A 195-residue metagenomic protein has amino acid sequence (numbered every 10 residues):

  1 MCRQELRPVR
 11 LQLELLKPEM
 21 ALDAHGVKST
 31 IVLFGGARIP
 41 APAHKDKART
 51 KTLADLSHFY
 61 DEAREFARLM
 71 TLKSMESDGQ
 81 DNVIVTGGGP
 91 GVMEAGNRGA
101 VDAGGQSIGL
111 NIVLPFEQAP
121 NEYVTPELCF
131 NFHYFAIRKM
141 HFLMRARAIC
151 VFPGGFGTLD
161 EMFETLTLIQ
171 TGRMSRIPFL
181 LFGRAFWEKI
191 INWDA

Functional and structural regions predicted by a protein language model:
C2-L110: Glycine-rich beta-alpha loop segments
E5, H25, K73-S77, P126 (+5 more regions): Nucleotide-activated sugar donor-binding and catalytic core shared by glycosyltransferases and related lipid-linked
K17-M20, E94, A136-R138, L166-L168: A generic local structural motif
E62-F66, I137-H141, E161-E164: Well-ordered alpha-helical segments embedded in enzymatic catalytic cores
V85-T86, P90-F152, F156-G157: Phosphate/pyrophosphate-binding betaalpha-module
E94-A100, D160-G172: Short Gly/Thr/Asp-enriched flexible loops that form oxyanion-binding sites at enzyme active sites
N97, P120-E122, M162, I190-D194: Short, well-ordered secondary-structure micro-motifs
G104-E117, F152, L166-W193: Short, acidic/small-residue loops that bind anionic groups at enzyme active sites
